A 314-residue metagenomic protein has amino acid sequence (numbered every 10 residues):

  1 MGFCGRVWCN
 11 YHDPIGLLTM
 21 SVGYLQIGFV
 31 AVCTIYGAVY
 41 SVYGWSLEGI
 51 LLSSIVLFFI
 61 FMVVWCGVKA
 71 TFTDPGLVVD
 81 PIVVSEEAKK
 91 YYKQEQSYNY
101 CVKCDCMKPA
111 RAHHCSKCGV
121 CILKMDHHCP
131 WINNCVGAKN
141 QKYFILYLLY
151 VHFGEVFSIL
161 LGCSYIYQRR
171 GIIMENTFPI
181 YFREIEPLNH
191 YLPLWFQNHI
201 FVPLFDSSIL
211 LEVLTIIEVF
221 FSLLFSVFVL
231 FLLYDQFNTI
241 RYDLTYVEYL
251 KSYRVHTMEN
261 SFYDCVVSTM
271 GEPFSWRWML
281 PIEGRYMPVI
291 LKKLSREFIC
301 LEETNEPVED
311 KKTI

Functional and structural regions predicted by a protein language model:
M1-H128, I132-I314: Membrane-associated feature with strongest affinity for ZDHHC
